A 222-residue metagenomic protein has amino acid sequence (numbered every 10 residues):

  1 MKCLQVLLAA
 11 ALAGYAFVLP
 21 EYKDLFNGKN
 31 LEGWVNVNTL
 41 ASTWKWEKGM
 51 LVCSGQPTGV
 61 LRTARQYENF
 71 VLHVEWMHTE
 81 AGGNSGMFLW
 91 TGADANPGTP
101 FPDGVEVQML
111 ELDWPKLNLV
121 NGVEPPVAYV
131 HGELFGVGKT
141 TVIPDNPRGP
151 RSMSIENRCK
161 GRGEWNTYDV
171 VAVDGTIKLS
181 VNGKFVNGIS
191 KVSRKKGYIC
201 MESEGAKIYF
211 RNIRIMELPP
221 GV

Functional and structural regions predicted by a protein language model:
M1-A9: Sec-dependent signal peptide recognition, specifically the positively charged N-region followed immediately by
L8-Y22: Bacterial Sec-dependent signal peptides at the C-terminal "C-region" and cleavage site
V18-V222: Carbohydrate-interacting regions of secretory-pathway proteins
